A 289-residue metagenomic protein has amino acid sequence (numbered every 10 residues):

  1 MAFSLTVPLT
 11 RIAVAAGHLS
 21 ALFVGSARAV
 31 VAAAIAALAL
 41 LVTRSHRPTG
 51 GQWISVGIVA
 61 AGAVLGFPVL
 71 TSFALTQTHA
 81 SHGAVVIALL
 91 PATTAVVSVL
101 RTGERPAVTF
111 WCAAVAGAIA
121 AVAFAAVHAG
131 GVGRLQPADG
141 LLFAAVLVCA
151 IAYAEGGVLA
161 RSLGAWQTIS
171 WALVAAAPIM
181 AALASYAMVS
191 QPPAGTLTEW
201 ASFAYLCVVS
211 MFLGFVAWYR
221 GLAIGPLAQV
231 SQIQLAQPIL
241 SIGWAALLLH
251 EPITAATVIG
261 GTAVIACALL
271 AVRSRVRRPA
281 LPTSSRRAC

Functional and structural regions predicted by a protein language model:
M1-S26, A32, V69, G131-V158 (+2 more regions): Glycine-/small-residue-enriched transmembrane alpha-helix faces in small-molecule transporters and effluxers
A2-V7, A37-I87, A123, C207-G225: Specific transmembrane alpha-helical segments of multi-pass solute transporters/efflux pumps, especially DMT/EamA
T10, G17-G66, T93-V97, L147-E155 (+3 more regions): Transmembrane alpha-helices of multi-pass small-molecule transport proteins
G17-S26, P48-I54, W111, A126-V148 (+2 more regions): Juxtamembrane helix-entry segments on the extracytoplasmic side of multipass membrane proteins
S26-A27, V64, P68, H82-L89 (+2 more regions): Helix-helix packing/entry segments at the starts of transmembrane helices
A29, E104, A125-V127, E199-A201 (+1 more regions): C-terminal-most transmembrane helix of multi-pass membrane proteins
I35, A39-L40, R44-R47, T71 (+2 more regions): C-terminal transmembrane-helix exit sites in multi-pass transporters
A36, G57, L89, P106-H128 (+4 more regions): Hydrophobic transmembrane alpha-helices of multi-pass small-molecule transport proteins
